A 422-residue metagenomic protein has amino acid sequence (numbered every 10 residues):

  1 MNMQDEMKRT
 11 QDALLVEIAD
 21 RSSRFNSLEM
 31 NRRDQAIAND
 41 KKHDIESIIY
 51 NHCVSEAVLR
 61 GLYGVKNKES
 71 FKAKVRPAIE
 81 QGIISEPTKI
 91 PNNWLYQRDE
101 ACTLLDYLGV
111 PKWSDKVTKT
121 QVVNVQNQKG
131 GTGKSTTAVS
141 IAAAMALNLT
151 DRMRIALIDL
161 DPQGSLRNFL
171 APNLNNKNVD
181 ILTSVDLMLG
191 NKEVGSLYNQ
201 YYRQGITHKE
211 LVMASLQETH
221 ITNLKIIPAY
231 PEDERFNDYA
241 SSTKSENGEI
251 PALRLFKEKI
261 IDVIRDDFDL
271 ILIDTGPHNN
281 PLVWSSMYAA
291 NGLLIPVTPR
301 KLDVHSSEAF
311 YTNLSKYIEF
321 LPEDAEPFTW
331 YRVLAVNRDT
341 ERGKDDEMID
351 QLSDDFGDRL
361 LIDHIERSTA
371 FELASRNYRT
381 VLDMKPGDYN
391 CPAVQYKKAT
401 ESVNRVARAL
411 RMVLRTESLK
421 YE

Functional and structural regions predicted by a protein language model:
M1-K116: Long, basic/Gly/Ser/Thr-rich N-terminal segments that mediate initial subcellular attachment or targeting
K119-G164, N168-F169: Walker A/P-loop phosphate-binding motif and the immediately C-terminal alpha-helix
R152-L157, P162-P228, I362: Phosphate-binding loop that captures ATP/GTP phosphates
N199-N279: Cytosolic-facing regulatory segments adjacent to core modules
V283-K301: Inter-motif core of Ras-like GTPase G domains
N337-K344, M348-M384: Beta-strand-loop-alpha "switch" segments that mediate conformational coupling across diverse proteins
A374-V403: C-terminal boundary of histidine-terminating zinc-finger modules
